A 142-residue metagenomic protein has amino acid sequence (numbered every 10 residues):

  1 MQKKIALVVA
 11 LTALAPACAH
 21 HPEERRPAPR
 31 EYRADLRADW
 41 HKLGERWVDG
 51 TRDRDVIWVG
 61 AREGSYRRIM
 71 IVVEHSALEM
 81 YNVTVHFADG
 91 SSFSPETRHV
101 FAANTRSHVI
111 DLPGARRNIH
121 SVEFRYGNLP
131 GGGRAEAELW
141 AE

Functional and structural regions predicted by a protein language model:
I5-A13: Sec-dependent N-terminal signal peptides
P16-A17: C-terminal motif of bacterial Sec signal peptides marking the signal peptidase cleavage site
P22-G60: Transition segment at domain starts
E45-R46, P95-A102: Solvent-exposed serine/threonine-rich low-complexity stretches and specific carbohydrate-binding patches
D49-L78: Short, surface-exposed binding/anchoring microloops in extracellular/periplasmic proteins
D55-G60, R106-G114: Exposed aromatic-hydrophobic patches
G64-I71, G114-L129: Noncatalytic modules at the cell exterior or secretory-pathway interfaces, chiefly beta-strand-rich lectin/adhesion
E74-E96, R134-E142: Short, surface-exposed beta-strand/strand-loop-strand elements in extracellular ectodomains
